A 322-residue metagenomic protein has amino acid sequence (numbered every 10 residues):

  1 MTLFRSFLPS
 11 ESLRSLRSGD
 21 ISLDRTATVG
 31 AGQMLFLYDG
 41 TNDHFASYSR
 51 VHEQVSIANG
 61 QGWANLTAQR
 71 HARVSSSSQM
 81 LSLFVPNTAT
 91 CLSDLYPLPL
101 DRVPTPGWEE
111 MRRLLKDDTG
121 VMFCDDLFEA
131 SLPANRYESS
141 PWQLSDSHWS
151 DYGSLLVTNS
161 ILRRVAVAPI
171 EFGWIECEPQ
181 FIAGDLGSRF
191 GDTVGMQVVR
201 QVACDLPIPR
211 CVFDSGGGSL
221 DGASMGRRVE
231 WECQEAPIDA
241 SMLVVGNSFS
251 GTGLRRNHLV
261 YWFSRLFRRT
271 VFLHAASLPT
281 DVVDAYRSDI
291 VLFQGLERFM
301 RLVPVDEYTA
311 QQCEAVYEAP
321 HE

Functional and structural regions predicted by a protein language model:
M1-E322: Extracellular glycan-modifying ectodomains
